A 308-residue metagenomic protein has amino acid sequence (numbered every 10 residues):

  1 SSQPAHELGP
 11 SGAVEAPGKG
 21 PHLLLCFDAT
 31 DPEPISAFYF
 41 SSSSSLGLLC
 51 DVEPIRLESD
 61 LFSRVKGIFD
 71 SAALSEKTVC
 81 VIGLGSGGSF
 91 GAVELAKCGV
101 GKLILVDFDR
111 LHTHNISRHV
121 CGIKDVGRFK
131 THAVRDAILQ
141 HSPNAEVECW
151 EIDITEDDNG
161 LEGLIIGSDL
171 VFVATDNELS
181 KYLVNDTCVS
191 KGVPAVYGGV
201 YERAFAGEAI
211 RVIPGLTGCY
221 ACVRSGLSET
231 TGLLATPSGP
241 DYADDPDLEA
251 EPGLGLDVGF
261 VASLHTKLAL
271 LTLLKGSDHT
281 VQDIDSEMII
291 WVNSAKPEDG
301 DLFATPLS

Functional and structural regions predicted by a protein language model:
S1-L49, G163-L170, A174-S308: Glycine-rich phosphate/adenylate-binding loop
D31-L74, L95: Non-catalytic propeptide/linker segments at domain boundaries
G67-H112: Glycine-rich adenosine-cofactor-binding loop
I82, V106-F108, W150, V173-A174 (+1 more regions): Generic beta-strand/beta-sheet core signal
F108-N144: Glycine-rich phosphate-binding loop and adjoining beta1-alpha1-beta2 segment of Rossmann-like nucleotide-binding folds
F129, D136-V147, D158-L161, L216-G232: Amphipathic, oligomerization/interface secondary-structure segments
R135-L170, T175-L179: A structured beta-alpha segment of the ubiquitous adenosine-cofactor-binding alpha/beta core
